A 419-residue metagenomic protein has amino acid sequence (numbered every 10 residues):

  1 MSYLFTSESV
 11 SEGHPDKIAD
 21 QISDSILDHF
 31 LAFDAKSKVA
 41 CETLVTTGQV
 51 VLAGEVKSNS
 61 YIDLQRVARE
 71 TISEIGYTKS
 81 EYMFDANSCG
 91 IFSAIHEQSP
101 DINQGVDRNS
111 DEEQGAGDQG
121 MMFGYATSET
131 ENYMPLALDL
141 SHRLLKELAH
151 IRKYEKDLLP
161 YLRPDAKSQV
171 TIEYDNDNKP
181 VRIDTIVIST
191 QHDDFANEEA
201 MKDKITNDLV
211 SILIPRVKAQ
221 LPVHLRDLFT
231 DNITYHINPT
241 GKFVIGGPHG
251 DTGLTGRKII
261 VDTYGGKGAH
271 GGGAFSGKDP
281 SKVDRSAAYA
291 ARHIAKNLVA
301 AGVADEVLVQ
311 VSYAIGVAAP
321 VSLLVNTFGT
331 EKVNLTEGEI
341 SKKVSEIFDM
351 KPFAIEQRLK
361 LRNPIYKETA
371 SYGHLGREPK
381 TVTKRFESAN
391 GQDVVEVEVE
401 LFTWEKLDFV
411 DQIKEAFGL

Functional and structural regions predicted by a protein language model:
M1-A40, V410, A416: N-terminal, positively charged regions that mediate nucleic acid binding
T6, R66, S73-V244, G376-K380 (+1 more regions): Glycine-rich, mobile lid/loop segments that gate access to catalytic sites or pores
E8-V10, H14-A19, G115-T130, V244-A269 (+2 more regions): Conserved phosphate/anionic-ligand binding catalytic regions in large, soluble enzymes, centered on
E12-L31, E129-H150, K278-G302: Alpha-helical support elements that line or immediately flank enzyme active sites and cofactor-binding pockets
A40, V51, F92, M122 (+10 more regions): Structured core elements
A40-S58, I315-A319: Short, charge-patterned binding micro-sites
T46, E306, Y313-L419: Internal helix-turn-beta structural module
N197-V299: Glycine-rich anion/phosphate-binding loop at the beta-strand->alpha-helix junction
